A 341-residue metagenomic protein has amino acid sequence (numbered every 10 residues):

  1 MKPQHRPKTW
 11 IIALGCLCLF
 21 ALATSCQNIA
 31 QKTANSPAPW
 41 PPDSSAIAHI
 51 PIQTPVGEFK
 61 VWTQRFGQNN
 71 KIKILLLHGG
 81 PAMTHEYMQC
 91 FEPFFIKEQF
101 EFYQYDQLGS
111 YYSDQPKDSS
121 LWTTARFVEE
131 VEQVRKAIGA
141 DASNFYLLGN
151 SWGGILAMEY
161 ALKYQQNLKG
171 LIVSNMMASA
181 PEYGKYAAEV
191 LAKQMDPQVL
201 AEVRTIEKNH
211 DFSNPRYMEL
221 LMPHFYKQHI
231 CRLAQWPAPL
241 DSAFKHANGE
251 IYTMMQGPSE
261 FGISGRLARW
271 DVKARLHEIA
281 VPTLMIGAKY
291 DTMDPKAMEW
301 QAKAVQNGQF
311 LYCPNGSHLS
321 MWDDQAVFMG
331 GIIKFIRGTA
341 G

Functional and structural regions predicted by a protein language model:
P37-K60: N-terminal cap/lid segment of alpha/beta-hydrolase-fold proteins
F59-Q115: Conserved HGGG/HGGXW glycine-rich cap/lid loop of the alpha/beta-hydrolase fold
Q104-L148, W152: Active-site loop/oxyanion-hole signature of alpha/beta-hydrolase fold enzymes
S143-Y186: Conserved hydrolase catalytic core segment
G170-F212: A catalytic-pocket lid/entrance helix-loop region that shapes and gates access to the active site across common
Q194, Q198-H277, V281: Alpha/beta-hydrolase
K273-G316: Conserved loop-alpha-helix segment in the C-terminal half of the alpha/beta-hydrolase fold that carries the catalytic
G308-G341: Catalytic active-site module of serine/aspartate enzymes centered on a nucleophile-bearing elbow/loop
